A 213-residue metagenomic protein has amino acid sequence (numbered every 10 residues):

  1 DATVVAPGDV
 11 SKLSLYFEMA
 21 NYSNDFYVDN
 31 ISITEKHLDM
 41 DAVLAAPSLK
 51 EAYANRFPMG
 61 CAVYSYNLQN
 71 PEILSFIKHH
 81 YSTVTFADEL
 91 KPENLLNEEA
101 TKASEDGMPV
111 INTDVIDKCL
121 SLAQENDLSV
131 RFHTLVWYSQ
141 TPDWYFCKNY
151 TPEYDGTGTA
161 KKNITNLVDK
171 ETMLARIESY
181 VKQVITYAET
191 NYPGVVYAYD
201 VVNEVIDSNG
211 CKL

Functional and structural regions predicted by a protein language model:
A2-I31: Extracellular beta-strand ligand-recognition surfaces/modules
A6-D9, Y22, L38, Y187-V195: Secondary-structure boundary elements
A6-S14, R56-L68, T172-A175: Short, compositionally biased strand/turn segments that nucleate or flank brief secondary-structure elements
F17-N21, Y66-L74, K182-Y192: Short aromatic-glycine motifs in intrinsically disordered, low-complexity regions
Y22-D29, F57, I77-H80, V195-Y197: Residues that flank catalytic or metal-binding motifs in active/ligand-binding sites
N30-L38: Short beta-strand-to-coil "C-cap" segments at the C-terminal boundary of structured domains/repeats, marking
H37-E89: Boundary/entry segment of secreted carbohydrate-active catalytic domains
H79-A100, E105, I111-L213: Substrate-binding cleft and catalytic face of glycoside hydrolase catalytic domains, especially the flexible beta-alpha
